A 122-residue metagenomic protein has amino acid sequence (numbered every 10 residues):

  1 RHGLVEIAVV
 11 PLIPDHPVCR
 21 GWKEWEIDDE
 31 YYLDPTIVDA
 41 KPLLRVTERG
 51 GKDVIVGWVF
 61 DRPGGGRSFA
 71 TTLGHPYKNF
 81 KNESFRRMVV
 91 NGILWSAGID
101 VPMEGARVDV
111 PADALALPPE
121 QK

Functional and structural regions predicted by a protein language model:
R1-G51, P63, G105-K122: An acidic, glycine-rich "communication" segment
R49-V54, R62-K122: Extracellular ligand-binding/catalytic regions of CAZymes and related secreted enzymes and adhesion modules
